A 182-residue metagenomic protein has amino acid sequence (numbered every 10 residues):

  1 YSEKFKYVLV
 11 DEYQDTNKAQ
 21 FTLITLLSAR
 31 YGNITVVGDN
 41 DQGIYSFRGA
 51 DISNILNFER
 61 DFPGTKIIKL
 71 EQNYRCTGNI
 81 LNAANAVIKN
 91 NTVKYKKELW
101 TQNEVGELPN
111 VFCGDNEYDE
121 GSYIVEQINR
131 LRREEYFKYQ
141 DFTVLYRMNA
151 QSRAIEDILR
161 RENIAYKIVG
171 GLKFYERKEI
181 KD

Functional and structural regions predicted by a protein language model:
Y1-N57, K69-C76: Conserved helicase NTPase motor core
N40-D41, G170-F174: Short, acidic/turn-prone active-site loops that include or flank metal/cofactor- and phosphate-binding residues
I44-S46, A165-I168: Short beta-strand->loop structural element characteristic of the AMP-binding/adenylate-forming
R60: Glycine-/small-residue-rich beta-strand-loop submotif within the FAD-binding core of flavoenzymes
P63-K66, E71-Y166, K173, K178: Helicase P-loop NTPase motor core
K181-D182: Conserved RecA-like P-loop NTPase helicase motor core
